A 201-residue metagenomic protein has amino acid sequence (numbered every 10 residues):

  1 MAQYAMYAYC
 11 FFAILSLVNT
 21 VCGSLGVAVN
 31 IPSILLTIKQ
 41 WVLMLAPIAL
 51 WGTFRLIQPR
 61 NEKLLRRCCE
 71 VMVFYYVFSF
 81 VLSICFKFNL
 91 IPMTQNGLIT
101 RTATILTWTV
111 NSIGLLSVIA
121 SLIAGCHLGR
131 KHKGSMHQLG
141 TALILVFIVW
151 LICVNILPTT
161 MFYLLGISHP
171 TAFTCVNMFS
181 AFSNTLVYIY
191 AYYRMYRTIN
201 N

Functional and structural regions predicted by a protein language model:
M1-L36, I48, G52-L56, H127-G140: Membrane-proximal first intracellular loop
M1-Y9, N61-V71, G134-I144, N200-N201: Membrane-interfacial loop-to-transmembrane alpha-helix junctions, especially the N-terminal start
A2-S24, M72-L82, L143-F162: Hydrophobic alpha-helical transmembrane segments of multi-pass membrane proteins
L15-N19, S33-P47, A103-V118, A172-T185: Alpha-helical transmembrane segments of polytopic membrane proteins
G23-L35, N89-W108, I156-S180: Interfacial non-cytosolic loop connecting adjacent transmembrane helices
Q40-F74, S83-K87, I119-G129, I189-I199: Internal transmembrane alpha-helix with an interfacial aromatic "cap," most often the third helix
E70-C126: Hydrophobic, aromatic-enriched interface-forming segments
V118-N201: C-terminal transmembrane-bundle signature of multipass membrane proteins, characterized by strong activation on
